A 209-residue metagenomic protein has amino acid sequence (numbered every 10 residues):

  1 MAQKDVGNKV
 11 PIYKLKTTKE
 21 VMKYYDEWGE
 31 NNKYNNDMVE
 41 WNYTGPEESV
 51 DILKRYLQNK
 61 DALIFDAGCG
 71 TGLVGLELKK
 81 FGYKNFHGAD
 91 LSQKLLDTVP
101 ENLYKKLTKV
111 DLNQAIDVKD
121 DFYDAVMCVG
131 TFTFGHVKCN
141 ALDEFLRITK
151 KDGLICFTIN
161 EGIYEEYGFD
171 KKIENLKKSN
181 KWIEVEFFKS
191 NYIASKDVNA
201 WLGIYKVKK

Functional and structural regions predicted by a protein language model:
M1-N32: N-terminal, positively charged/glycine-rich alpha-helical extensions of SAM-dependent methyltransferases
E30-T44: Class I SAM-dependent methyltransferase Rossmann-like catalytic core, especially the SAM/SAH-binding loop
Y43-A62: Conserved alpha-helix/loop element of class I SAM-dependent methyltransferases that forms part of the SAM/SAH-binding
F65-A115: Class I SAM-dependent methyltransferase SAM/SAH-binding core
A115-V126: A short acidic, Gly/Pro-enriched loop at the edge of an enzyme's catalytic core that lines a small-molecule cofactor
C139-K151: A short glycine-rich, Lys/Arg-flanked "PGG" loop and its adjoining helix->strand segment in the class I
D152-N160: Conserved beta-strand signature within the Rossmann-like core of class I S-adenosyl-L-methionine
Y192-K209: Core SAM-dependent methyltransferase catalytic element
